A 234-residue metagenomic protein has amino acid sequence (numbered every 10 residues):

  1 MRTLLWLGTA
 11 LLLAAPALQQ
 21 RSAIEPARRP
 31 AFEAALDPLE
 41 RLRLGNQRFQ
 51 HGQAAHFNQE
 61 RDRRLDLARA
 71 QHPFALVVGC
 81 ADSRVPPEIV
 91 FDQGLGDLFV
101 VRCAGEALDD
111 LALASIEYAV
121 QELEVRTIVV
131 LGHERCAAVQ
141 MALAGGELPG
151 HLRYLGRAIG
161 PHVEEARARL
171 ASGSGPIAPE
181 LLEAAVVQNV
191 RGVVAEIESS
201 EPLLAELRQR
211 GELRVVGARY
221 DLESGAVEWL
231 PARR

Functional and structural regions predicted by a protein language model:
M1-T3: Positively charged n-region of N-terminal signal peptides that target proteins for export
W6-A14: Bacterial N-terminal signal peptides
Q20-A70, L95-G96, G105-L123, A137-R234: Divalent-metal-activated hydrolytic enzyme cores
G79-R84, A104-A107, H133-E134: Short glycine-enriched loops at secondary-structure junctions
V90-V100: Short helix-loop-beta junction
R126: Short acidic/polar active-site loop segments enriched in Thr and Asp
V130: Conserved functional hotspot residues or short segments at active or partner-binding sites across diverse domains
